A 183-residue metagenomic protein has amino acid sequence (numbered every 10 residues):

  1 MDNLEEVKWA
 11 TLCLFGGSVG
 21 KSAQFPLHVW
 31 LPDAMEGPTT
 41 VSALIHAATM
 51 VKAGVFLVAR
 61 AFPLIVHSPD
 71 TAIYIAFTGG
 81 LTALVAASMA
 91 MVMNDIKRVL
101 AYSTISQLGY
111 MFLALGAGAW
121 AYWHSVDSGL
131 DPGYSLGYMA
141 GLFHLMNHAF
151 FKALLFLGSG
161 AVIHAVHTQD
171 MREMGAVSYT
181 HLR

Functional and structural regions predicted by a protein language model:
M1-R183: Hydrophobic transmembrane alpha-helices and their helix-loop junctions in integral membrane proteins
